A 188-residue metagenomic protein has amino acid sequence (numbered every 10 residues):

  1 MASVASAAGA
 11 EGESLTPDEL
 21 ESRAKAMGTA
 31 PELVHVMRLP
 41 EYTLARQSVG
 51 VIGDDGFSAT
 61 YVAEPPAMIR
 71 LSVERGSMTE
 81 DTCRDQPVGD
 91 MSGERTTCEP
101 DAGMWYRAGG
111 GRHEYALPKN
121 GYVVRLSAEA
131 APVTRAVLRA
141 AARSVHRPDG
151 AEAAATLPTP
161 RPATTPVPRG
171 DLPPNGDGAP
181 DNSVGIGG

Functional and structural regions predicted by a protein language model:
M1-E11: Secretory targeting and sorting signals
E13-R112: Short, solvent-exposed recognition patches
G93-G188: A short, solvent-exposed beta-edge/loop patch
